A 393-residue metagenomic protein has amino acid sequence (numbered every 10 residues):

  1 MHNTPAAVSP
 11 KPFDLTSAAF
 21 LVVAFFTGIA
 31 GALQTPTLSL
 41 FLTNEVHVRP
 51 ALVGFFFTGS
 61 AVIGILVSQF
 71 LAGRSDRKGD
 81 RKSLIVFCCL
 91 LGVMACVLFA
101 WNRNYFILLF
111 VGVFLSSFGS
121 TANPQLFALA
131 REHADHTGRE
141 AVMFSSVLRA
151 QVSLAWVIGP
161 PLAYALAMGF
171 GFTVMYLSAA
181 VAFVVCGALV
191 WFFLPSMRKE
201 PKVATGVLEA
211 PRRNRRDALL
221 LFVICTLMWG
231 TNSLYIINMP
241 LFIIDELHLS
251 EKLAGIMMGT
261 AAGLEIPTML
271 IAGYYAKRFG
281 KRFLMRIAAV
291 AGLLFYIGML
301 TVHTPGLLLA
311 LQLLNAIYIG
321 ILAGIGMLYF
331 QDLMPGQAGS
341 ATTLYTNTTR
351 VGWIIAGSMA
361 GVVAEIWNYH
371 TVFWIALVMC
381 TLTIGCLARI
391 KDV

Functional and structural regions predicted by a protein language model:
A7-A61, N232-E246, A254: Helix-loop boundary and gating motifs at the non-cytosolic
F25, F106-N123, T226, L307-I321: Hydrophobic core of transmembrane alpha-helices in multi-pass small-molecule transporters, especially MFS/SLC-type
F55-G73, G259-I271: Central cavity-lining transmembrane alpha-helices of secondary-active solute carriers, predominantly the Major
V67-D80, A167, T268-G280, A364: Helix-to-loop junctions at the C-terminal end of transmembrane segments in multipass secondary transporters
S83-V97, A180, F283-G298, L377: Structural signature of the two symmetry-related core transmembrane helices
S120-D135, I321-M334: Intracellular juxtamembrane helix-capping segments at the cytosolic ends of symmetry-related transmembrane helices
R282-G326: C-terminal transmembrane helical hairpin of 12-TM major facilitator-type secondary transporters
G336-I366: A late C-terminal transmembrane helix in Major Facilitator Superfamily
